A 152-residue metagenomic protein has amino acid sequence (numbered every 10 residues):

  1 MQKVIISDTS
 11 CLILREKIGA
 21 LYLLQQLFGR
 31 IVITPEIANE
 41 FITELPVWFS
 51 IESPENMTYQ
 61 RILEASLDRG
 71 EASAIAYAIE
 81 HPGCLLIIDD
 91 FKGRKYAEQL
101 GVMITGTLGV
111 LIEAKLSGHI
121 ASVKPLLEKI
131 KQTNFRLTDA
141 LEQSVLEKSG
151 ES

Functional and structural regions predicted by a protein language model:
M1-Q2, S152: Short, low-complexity, intrinsically disordered N-terminal peptides in bacterial proteins
Q2-C84, F91, L100-V102, P125 (+2 more regions): Active-site-proximal, substrate-binding regions of enzyme catalytic domains and RNA-binding/basic surfaces
P35-A38, R94-S152: Acidic, PIN/NYN-like endoribonuclease modules and their adjacent C-terminal/linker elements
